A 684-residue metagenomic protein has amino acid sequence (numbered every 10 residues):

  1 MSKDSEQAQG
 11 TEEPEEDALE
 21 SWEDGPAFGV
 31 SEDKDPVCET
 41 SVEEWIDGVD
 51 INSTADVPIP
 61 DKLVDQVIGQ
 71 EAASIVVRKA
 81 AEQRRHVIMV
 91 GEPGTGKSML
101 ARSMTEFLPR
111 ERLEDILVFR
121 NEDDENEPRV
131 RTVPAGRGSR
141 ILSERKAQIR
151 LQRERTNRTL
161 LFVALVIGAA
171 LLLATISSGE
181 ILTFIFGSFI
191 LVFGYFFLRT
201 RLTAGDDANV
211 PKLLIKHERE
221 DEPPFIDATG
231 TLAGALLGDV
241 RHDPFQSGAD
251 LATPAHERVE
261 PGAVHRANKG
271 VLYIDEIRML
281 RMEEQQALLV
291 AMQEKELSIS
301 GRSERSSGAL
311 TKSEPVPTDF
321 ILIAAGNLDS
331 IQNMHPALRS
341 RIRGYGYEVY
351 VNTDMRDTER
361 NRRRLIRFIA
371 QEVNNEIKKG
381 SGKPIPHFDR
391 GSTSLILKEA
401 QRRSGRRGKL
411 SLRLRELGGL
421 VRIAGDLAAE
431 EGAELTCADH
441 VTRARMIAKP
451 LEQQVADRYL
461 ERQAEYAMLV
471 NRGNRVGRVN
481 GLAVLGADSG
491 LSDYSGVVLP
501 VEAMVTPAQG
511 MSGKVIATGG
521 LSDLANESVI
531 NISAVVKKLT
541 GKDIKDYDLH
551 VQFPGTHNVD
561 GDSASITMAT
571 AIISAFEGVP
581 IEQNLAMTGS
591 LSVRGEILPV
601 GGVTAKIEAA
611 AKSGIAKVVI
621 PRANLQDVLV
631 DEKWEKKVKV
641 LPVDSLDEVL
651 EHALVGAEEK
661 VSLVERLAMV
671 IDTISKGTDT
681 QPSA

Functional and structural regions predicted by a protein language model:
S2-E13, D17-S21, E39-I59, R475-R478 (+2 more regions): Peripheral, non-AAA+ core regions of ATP-driven protein-machinery
E16-R362, F368-K379, P384-G425, E434-L435 (+6 more regions): Conserved ASCE/P-loop NTPase catalytic core
A72-A73, L272, H440, G602 (+1 more regions): Residue-level recognition of oxygen-bearing side chains
E92, E122-E125, R258, G308-L310 (+5 more regions): Glycine/charge-rich, flexible interdomain linkers and switch-proximal surface loops that mediate coupling
G94, M104, L395, E399 (+6 more regions): A glycine-rich phosphate-binding loop feature that marks nucleotide/adenosyl-phosphate handling sites
N375-P386, E430-E431, L539-I544, F576-E582: Secondary-structure transition/capping motifs at alpha-helix termini and the adjoining loop/turn into the next element
G418-I423, R445, S565-I573: Amphipathic alpha-helical interaction/assembly segments
G419, L435-V505: Extended amphipathic alpha-helical scaffolds
